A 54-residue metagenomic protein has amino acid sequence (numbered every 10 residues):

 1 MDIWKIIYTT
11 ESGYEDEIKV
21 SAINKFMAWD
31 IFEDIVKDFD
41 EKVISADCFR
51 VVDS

Functional and structural regions predicted by a protein language model:
M1-D16: Short aromatic-glycine-(Arg/Gly/Cys) micro-motifs in beta-strand/loop hairpins
W4, E17-K19, K42-V43, F49: Intrinsically disordered, low-complexity regions of eukaryotic proteins
T9, S21-I23, V52: A structural detector for beta-sheet-dominated domains
Y14-K25: A short, exposed loop/beta-hairpin motif centered on an aromatic-Gly-Thr core
K25-D34: Short, surface-exposed linear segments at secondary-structure transitions and domain or protein termini
E33-S54: Short, mixed-charge low-complexity intrinsically disordered segments
